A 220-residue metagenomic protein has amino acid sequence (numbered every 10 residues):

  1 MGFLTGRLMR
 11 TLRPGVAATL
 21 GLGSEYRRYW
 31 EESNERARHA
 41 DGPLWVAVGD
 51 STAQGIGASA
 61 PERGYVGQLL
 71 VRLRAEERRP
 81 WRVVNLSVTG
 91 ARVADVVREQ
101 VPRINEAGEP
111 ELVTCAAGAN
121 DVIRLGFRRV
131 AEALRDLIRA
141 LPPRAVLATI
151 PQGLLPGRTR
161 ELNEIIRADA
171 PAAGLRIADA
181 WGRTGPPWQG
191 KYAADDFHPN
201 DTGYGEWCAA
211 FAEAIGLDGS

Functional and structural regions predicted by a protein language model:
M1-V46, A58-S59, R74-P80, E106-G108 (+4 more regions): N-terminal secretory targeting modules
Y29-E32, L44-V46, T52-R129: Conserved SGNH/GDSL esterase-like catalytic core that processes O-acyl groups on lipids and polysaccharides
G49-D50, V146: General secondary-structure edge motif
R98-S220: Alpha-helical cap/lid subdomain in secreted, periplasmic, or secretory-pathway luminal O-acyl-processing enzymes
